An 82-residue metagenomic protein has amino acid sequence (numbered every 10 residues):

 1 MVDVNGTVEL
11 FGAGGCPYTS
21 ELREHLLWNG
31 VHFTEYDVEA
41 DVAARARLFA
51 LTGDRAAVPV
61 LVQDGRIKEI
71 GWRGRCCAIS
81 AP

Functional and structural regions predicted by a protein language model:
M1-H32: Local sequence-structure signature of Cys/Sec-based thiol-disulfide redox active-site neighborhoods
V4, R55-A56: Short helix-terminating capping/connector loops at secondary-structure junctions
P17, A40, K68: Glycine-/small-residue-rich active-site loops that bind phosphorylated ligands and cofactors
S20, R45, R73-G74: Conserved strand-to-helix beginnings and helix N-cap segments that scaffold or border functional pockets
F33-E35, I67: Conserved beta-strand scaffold positions in the cores of enzyme catalytic domains, especially in NTP/NDP-utilizing
D37-R55, S80: Thioredoxin-like thiol-disulfide oxidoreductase module
Q63-P82: Non-catalytic, surface beta->alpha helical segment in thiol-disulfide oxidoreductase systems
